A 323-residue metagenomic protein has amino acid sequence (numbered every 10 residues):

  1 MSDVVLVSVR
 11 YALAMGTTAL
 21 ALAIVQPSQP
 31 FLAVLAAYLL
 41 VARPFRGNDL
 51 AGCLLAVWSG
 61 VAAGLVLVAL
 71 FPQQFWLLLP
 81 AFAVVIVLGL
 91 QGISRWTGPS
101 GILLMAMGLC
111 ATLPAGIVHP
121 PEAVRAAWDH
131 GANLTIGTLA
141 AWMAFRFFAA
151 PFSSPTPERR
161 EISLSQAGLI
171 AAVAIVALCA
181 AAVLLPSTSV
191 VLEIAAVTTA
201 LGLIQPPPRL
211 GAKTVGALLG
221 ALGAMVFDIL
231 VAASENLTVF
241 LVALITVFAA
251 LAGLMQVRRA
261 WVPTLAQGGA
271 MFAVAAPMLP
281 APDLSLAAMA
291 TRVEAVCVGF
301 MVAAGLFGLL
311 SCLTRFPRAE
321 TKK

Functional and structural regions predicted by a protein language model:
M1-G101, M105, P114-K323: Alpha-helical transmembrane segments and their membrane-interface boundaries that form or gate the permeation pathway
G108-C110: Intrinsically disordered, low-complexity glycine/charged-rich regulatory or linker segments that flank or connect
